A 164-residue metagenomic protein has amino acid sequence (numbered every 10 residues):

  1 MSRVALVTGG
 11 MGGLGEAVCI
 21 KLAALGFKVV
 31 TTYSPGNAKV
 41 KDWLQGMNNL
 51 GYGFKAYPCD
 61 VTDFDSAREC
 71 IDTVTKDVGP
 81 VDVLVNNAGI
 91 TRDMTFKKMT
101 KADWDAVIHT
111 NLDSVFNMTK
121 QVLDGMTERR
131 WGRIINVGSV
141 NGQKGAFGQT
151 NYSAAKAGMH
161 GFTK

Functional and structural regions predicted by a protein language model:
M11-G12: Conserved glycine-rich cofactor-binding loop
L25-K41: Conserved glycine-rich Rossmann-like NAD(P)H-binding loop of the short-chain dehydrogenase/reductase
N37-A38, P58-E69, K101: The beta1-alpha1 cofactor-binding region of Rossmann-like NAD(H)/NADP(H)-dependent oxidoreductases
T95-F96, D103-I108: Substrate-binding pocket helix/loop in short-chain dehydrogenase/reductase
K97, K144-T150: Active-site loop immediately N-terminal to the catalytic Tyr-X3-Lys motif of short-chain dehydrogenase/reductase
T119, A155, T163: Active-site helix of classical SDR
S139: Residue(s) in the substrate-gating loop at a strand-loop-helix junction that position the organic substrate next
